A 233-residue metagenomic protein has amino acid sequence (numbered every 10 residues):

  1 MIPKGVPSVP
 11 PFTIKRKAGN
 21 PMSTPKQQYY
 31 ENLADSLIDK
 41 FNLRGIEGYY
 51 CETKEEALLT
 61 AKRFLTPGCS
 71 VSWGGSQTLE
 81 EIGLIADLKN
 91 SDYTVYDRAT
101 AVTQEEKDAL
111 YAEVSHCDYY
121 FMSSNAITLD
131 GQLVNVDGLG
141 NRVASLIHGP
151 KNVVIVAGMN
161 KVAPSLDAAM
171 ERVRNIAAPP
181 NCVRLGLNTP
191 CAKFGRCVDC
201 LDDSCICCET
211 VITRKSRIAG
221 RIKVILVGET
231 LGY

Functional and structural regions predicted by a protein language model:
M1-T13, K17-N20: Positively charged N-terminal leader segments that act as targeting/secretion signals
V6, Y49, N181-L185: Residue-level signal for secondary-structure boundary elements
I14-R44, Y49, C69, E106-D108 (+3 more regions): SAM-dependent methyltransferases
G19-S23, N42-G45, D92-V95, E106-D108 (+2 more regions): N-terminal start-of-chain detector that recognizes signal peptides and the immediate post-cleavage beginning
T24-P25, E47, A99-A101, V153-N160: Flexible, glycine/proline-enriched loop segments at strand-loop-helix junctions that form or flank small-ligand binding
Y30-Y111, H116-Y120: N-terminal active-site beta-alpha-beta segment that forms phosphate/nucleotide-binding and substrate-recognition loops
S115-Y233: Conserved phosphate- and dinucleotide-binding cores of soluble alpha/beta proteins, encompassing both enzyme active
